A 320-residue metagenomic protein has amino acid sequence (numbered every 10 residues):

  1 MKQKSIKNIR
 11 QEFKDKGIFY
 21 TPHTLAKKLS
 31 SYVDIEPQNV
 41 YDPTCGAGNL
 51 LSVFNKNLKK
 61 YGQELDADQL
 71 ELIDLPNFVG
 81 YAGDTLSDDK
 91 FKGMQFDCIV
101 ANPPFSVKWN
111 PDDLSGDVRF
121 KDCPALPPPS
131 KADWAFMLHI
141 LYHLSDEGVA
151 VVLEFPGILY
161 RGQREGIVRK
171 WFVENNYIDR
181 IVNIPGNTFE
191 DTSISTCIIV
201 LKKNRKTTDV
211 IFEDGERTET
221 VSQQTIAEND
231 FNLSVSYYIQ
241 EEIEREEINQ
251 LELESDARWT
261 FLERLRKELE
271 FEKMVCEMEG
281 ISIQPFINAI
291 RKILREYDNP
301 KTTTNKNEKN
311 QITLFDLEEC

Functional and structural regions predicted by a protein language model:
M1-R10: Long recognition/docking surfaces used for binding and targeting
I9-A101, S106, E147, F155-P156 (+2 more regions): Conserved S-adenosyl-L-methionine
Q63-E64, C98, L126-S130, E228 (+2 more regions): Hydrophobic alpha-helical scaffolding
L86, V107-W109, R161-G162, E190-S193 (+1 more regions): Switch/connector loops and helix/strand junctions flanking conserved nucleotide-binding motifs in nucleotide-processing
P104-A135, G157: Mobile active-site "lid"/loop adjacent to the S-adenosyl-L-methionine
P128-S193, I198: Conserved Class I SAM-dependent methyltransferase catalytic core
E190-L253: Flexible, glycine-/basic-rich loop-and-beta segments that form/coincide with the SAM-dependent methyltransferase
S234, Y238-L317: Basic, amphipathic N-terminal segments
